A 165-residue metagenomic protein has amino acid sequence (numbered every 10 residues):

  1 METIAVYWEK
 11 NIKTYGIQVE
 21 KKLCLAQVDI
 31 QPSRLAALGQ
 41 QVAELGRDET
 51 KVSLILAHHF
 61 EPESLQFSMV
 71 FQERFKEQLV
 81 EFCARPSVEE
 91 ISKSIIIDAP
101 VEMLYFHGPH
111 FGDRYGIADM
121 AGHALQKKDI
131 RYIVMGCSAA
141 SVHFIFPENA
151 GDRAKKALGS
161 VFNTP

Functional and structural regions predicted by a protein language model:
M1-P165: A conserved regulatory-domain signal marking ACT and ACT-like small-molecule sensing domains and adjacent regulatory
